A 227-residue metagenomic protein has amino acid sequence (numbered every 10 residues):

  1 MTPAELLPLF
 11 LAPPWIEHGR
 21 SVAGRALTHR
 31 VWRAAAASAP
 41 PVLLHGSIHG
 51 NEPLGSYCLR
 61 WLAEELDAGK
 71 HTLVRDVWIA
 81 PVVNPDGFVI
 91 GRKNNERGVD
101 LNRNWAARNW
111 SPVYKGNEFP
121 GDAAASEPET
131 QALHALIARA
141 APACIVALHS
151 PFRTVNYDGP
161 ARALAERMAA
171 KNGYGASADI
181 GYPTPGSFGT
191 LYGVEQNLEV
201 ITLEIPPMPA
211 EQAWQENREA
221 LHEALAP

Functional and structural regions predicted by a protein language model:
M1-R30: Short glycine- and acidic-rich boundary segments immediately preceding or forming the N-terminal edge of structured
L6-L11, R30, L66, V155 (+2 more regions): Alpha-helix C-terminal capping segments
G19, T190-G193: Short proline/glycine-enriched turn/loop segments at secondary-structure junctions
V22, A39-H45, P53-G181, V194 (+3 more regions): Active-site/substrate-binding loop(s) of hydrolase catalytic cores
T28-S38, S47: Short beta-strand-to-loop junctions in surface cap/lid or active-site-entrance loops
G50: Short active-site segment of divalent metal-dependent hydrolases/proteases that encodes the spacing between
P183-L191: Alpha-helical scaffolding within the catalytic cores of extracellular/periplasmic polymer-degrading hydrolases
P209-P227: His/Asp/Glu-rich mid-to-C-terminal helical/loop segments that flank catalytic regions of hydrolases
